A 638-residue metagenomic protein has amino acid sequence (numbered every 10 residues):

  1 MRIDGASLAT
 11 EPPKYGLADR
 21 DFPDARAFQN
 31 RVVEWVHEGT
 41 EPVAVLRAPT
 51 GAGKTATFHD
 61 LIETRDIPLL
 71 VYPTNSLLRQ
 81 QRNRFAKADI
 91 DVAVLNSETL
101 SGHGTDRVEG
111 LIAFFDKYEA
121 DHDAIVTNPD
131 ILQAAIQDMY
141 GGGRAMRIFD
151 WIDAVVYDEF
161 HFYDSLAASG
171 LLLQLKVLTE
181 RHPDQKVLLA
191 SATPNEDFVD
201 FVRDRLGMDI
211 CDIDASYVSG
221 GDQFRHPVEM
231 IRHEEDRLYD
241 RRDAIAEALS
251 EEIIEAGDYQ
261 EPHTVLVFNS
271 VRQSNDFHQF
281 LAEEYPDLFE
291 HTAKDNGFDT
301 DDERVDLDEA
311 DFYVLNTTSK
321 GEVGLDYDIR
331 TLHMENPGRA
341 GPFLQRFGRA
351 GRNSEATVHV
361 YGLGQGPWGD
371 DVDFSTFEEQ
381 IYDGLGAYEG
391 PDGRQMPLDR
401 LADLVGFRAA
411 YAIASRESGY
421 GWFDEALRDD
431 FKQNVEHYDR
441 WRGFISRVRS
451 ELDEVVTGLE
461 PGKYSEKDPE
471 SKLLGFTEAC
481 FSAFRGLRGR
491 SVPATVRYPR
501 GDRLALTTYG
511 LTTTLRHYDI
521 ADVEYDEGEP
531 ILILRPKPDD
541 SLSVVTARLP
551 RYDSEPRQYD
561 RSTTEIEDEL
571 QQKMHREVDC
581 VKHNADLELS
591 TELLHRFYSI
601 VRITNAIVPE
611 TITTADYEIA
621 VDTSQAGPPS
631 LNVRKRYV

Functional and structural regions predicted by a protein language model:
M1-V638: N-terminal helicase ATP-binding lobe
